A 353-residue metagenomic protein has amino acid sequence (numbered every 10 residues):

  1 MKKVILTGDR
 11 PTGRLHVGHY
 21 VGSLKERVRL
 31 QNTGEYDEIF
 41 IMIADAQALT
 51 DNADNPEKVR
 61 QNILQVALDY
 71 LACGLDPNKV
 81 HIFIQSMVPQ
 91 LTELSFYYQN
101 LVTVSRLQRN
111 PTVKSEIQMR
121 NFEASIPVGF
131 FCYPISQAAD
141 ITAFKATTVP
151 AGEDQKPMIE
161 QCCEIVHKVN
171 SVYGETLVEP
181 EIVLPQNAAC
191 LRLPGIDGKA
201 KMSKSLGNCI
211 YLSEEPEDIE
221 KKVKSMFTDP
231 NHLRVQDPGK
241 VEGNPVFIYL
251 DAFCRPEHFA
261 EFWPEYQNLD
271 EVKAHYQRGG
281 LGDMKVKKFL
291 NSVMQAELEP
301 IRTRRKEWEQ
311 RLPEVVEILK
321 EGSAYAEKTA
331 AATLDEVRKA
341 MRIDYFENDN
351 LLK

Functional and structural regions predicted by a protein language model:
M1-K2, K328: N-terminal amphipathic alpha-helix/helix-capping segment at the start of soluble metabolic enzymes
K2-A139, E257, A296-L298, K306: N-terminal Rossmann-like or analogous alpha/beta NTP/dinucleotide-binding catalytic cores that position adenine
T7-D9, I84, K145, G195 (+2 more regions): Pocket-edge structural micro-motifs
R10, Q47-A48, F144-V149, G207 (+1 more regions): A broad detector of the eukaryotic-type serine/threonine protein kinase catalytic domain
L15-L24, F40, D45, D54-V59 (+7 more regions): Structured ligand/cofactor/substrate-binding pocket environments in proteins
F83, V149, L351: Residue-level "edge-of-site" marker
R109-N110, A146-T147, G174, K204-S205: A short secondary-structure junction signal
P157, C163-K353: Conserved nucleotide- and phosphate/pyrophosphate-binding catalytic cores in adenylate/nucleotidyl-handling enzymes
